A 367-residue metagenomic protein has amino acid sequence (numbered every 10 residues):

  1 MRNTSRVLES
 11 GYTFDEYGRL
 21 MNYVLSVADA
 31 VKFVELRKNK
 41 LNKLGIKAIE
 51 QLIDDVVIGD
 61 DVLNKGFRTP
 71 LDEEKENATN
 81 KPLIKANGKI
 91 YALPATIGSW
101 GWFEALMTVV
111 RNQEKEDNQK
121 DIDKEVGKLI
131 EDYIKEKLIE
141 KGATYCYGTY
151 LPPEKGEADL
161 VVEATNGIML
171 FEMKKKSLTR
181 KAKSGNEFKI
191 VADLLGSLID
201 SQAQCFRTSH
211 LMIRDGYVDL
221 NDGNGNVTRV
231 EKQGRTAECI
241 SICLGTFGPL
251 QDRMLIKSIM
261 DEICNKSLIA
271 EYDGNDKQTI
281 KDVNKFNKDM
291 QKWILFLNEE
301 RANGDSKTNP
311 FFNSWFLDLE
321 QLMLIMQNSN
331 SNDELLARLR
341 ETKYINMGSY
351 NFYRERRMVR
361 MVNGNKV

Functional and structural regions predicted by a protein language model:
M1-K141, G245-G248, D252-V367: Interfaces and regulatory segments of ATP-dependent nucleotide/adenylate/phosphodiester-chemistry enzymes
A28, V57, K155, K232-G234: A generic fold-level signal
I139-K155: A short acidic/basic microdomain associated with nuclease active sites
D159: Cell-envelope/extracellular polymer assembly enzymes that use nucleotide-activated donors
V162-L170, K174-R180: Active-site beta-strand-loop-beta-strand hairpin of nuclease catalytic cores that positions key catalytic residues
N166-G167, G234-T236: A general structural motif
K175-R229, G234-R235: Catalytic cores of nucleic-acid endonucleases
T236-L244: Extended hydrophobic secondary-structure segments that form protein cores and membrane-embedded regions
